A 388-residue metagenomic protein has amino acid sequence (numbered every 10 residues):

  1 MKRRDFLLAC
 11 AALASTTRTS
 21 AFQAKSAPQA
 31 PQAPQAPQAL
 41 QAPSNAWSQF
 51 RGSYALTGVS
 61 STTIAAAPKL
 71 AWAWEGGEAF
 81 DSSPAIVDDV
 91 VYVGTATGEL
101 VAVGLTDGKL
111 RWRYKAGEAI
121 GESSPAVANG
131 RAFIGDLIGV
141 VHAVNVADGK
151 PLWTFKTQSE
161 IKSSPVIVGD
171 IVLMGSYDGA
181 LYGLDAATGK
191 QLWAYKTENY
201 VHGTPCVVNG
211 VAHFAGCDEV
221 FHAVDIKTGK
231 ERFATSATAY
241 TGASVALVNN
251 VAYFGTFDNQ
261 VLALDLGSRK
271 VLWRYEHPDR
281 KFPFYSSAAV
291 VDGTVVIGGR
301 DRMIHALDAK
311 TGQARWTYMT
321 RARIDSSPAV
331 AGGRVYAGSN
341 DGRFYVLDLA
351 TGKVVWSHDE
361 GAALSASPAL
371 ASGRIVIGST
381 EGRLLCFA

Functional and structural regions predicted by a protein language model:
D5-A24: N-terminal export signals
S26-Q41: Compositionally biased, intrinsically disordered low-complexity segments enriched for polar/charged residues
A42-L70: Blade/loop signatures of beta-propeller domains
Y54, A66, W72-A85, L110-A128 (+13 more regions): Extracytoplasmic beta-rich repeat domains
G104-D107, N145-D148, A186-T188, D225-T228 (+3 more regions): Short loop/turn segments that connect beta-strands within beta-propeller blades
